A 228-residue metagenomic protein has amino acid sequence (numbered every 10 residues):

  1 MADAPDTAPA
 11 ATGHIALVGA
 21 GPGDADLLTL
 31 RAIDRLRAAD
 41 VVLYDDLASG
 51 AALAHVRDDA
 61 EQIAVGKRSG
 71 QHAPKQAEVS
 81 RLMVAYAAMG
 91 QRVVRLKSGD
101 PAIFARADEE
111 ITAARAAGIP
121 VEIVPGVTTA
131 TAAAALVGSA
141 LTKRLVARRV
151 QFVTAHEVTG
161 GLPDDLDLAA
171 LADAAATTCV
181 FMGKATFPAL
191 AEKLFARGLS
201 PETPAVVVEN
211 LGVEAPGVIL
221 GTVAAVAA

Functional and structural regions predicted by a protein language model:
M1-A25, L30-V127, A132, A227: Class I S-adenosyl-L-methionine
M1-T7, T12-I15, A88-V93, R106 (+2 more regions): A contiguous loop/helix-start segment that scaffolds small-molecule binding in enzyme catalytic cores
G19-A20, L28, A39, Q71 (+6 more regions): Short, functionally important structural connectors and interaction interfaces within domains
P22-G23, S98-G99, L136, L145-A147 (+2 more regions): Residue-level signal for pocket-adjacent positions within structured domains
A60-K67, G118-E122, L141-Q151, G198-V207: Short hydrophobic/aromatic-enriched beta-strand-loop microsegments
T129-T142: Structured adenosyl-cofactor binding patch, chiefly the S-adenosyl-L-methionine
